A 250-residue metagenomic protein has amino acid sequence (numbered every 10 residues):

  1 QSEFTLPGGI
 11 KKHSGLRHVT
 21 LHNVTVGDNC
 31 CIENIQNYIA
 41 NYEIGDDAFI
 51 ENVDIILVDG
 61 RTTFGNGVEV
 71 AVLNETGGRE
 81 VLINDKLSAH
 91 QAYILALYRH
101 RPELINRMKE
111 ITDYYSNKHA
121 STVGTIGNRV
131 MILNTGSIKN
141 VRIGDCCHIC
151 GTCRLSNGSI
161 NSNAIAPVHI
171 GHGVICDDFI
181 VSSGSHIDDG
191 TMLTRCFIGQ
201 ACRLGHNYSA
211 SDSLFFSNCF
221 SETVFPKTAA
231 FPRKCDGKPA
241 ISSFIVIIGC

Functional and structural regions predicted by a protein language model:
Q1-G124, N128-R129, T135-S137, C146 (+1 more regions): Terminal amphipathic alpha-helical/low-complexity segments used for targeting or macromolecular assembly
H22, G27, E33, G45 (+18 more regions): Feature marks extracellular polysaccharide-active and adherence modules
G65-V70, G184-H186, F244: Short, surface-exposed, charge-dense and proline/glycine-enriched linear segments
G173, G190, I245-V246: Solvent-exposed alpha-helices and their adjacent loops that cap or buttress functional pockets in soluble metabolic
E222, K227-C250: Glycine-rich anion/phosphate-binding loop at the beta-strand->alpha-helix junction
